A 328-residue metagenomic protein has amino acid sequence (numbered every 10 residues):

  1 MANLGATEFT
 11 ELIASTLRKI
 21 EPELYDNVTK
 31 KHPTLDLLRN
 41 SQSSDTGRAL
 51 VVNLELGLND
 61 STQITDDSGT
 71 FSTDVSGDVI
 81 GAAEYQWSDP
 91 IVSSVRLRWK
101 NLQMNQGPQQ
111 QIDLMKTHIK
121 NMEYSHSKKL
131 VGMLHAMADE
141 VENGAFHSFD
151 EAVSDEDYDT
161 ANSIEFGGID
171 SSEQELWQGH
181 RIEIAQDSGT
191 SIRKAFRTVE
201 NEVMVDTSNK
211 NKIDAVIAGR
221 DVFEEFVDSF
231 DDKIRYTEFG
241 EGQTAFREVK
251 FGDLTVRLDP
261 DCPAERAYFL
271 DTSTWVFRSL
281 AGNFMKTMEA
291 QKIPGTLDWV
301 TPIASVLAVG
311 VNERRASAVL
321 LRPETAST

Functional and structural regions predicted by a protein language model:
M1-T255, P260-T328: Flexible, glycine/threonine- and acidic-rich loop/arm segments that mediate assembly and lattice contacts in viral
